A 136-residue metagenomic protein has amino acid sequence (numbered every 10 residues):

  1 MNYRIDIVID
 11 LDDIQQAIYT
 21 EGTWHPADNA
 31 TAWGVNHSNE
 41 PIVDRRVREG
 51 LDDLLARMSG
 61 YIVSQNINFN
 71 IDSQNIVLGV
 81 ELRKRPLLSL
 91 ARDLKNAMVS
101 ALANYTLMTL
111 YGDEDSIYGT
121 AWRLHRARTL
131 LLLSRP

Functional and structural regions predicted by a protein language model:
M1-L87, D113, T120, L124-P136: Conserved short "hinge" loops at termini or chain/domain junctions
N39-I42, L94, M98: Conserved acidic
K84-A97: Short, mixed-charge amphipathic alpha-helical segments
N96-Y105, T109: Elongated alpha-helical scaffolds
M108, E114-D115: Short coil/turn linking the two alpha-helices of tandem helical-hairpin repeats
